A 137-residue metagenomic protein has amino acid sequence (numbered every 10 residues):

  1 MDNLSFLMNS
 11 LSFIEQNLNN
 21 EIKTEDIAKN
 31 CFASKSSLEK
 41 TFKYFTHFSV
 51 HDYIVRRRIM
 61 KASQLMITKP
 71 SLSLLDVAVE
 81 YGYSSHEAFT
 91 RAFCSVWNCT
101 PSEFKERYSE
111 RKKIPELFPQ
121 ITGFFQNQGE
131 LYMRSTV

Functional and structural regions predicted by a protein language model:
M1-S5: Basic, helix-initiating cap at the start of DNA-binding domains
M8-Q16, E21, E25, F45-E80 (+1 more regions): Terminal helix-turn-helix DNA-binding modules in bacterial transcription factors
C31, Y81-G82: Core residues of bacterial helix-turn-helix
S34-K35, S84-S85: Short coil turns linking two alpha-helices in DNA-binding domains
F93-C94, E103-S109: Conserved short alpha-helical interface segments
T136-V137: Non-catalytic interaction/regulatory modules that flank or connect domains
